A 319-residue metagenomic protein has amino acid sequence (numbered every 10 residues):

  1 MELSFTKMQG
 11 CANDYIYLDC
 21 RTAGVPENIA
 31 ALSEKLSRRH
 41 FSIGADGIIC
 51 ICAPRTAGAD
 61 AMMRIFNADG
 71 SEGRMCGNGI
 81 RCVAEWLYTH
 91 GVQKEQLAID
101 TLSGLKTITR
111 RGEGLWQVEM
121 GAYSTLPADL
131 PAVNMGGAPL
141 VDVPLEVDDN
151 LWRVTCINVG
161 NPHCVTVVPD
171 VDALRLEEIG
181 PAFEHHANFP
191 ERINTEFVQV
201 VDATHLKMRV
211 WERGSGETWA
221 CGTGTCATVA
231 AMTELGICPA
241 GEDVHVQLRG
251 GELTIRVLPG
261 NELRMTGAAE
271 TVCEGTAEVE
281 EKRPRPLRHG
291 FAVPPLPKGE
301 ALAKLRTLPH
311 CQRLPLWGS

Functional and structural regions predicted by a protein language model:
M1-G114, C164-V279: A glycine-rich beta-to-alpha transition motif near the start of alpha/beta enzyme domains, typified by
N67-A68, I157, L296: Short, acidic, Ser/Thr-enriched surface-loop or helix-capping motifs
E113-Q117, G121-Y123: Membrane helix-loop-helix hairpins that form the core translocation module of multi-pass transporters
S124-R153: Active-site glycine-rich loop that binds ribose-phosphate moieties when present
G290-A292: Short hydrophobic alpha-helical segments enriched in small aliphatic residues
G299-E300, W317-G318: Glycine-biased, low-complexity coil/linker segments
